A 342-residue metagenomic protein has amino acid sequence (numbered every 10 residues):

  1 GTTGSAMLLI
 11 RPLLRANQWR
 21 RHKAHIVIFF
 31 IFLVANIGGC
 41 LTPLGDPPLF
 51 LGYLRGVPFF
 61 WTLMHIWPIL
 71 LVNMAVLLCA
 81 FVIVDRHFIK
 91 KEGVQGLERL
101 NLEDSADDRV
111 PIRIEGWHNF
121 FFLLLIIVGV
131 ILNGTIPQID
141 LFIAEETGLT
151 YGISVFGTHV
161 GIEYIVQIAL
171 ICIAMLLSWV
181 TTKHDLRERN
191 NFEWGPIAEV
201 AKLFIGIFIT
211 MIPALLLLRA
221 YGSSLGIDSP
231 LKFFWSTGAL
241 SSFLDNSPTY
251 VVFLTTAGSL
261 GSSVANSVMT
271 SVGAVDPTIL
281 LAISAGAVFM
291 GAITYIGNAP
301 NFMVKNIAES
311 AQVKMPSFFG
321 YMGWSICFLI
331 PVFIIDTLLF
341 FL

Functional and structural regions predicted by a protein language model:
T2-I10, I31, A35-P43, G157-I171 (+1 more regions): Contiguous N-terminal and early-domain "leader" segments and peripheral loops that mark the onset or edge of a domain
T2-M7, C40-L44, L70-V82, R86 (+8 more regions): Transmembrane alpha-helical segments of multi-pass membrane transport proteins and ion-pumping complexes
M7-H22, I26-I28, V34, L51-W67 (+3 more regions): Membrane-interfacial helix-loop connectors
R20-F88, E92-F120, M303-V332: Membrane-core helix-loop-helix motifs of multi-pass transport proteins
A35, G195-A198, K202, S284-A287: Alpha-helical transmembrane segments of integral membrane proteins, emphasizing hydrophobic/aromatic residues
L41-T42, E103, L176, R189 (+2 more regions): Generic signal for short, ordered secondary-structure residues within or immediately flanking folded domains
V57-L63, P137-A169, N190-I197, S223-S236 (+2 more regions): Membrane-interface segments at transmembrane helix junctions and kinks in multi-pass inner-membrane proteins
P68-V72, C79-L217, G323-L329, T337-L342: Hydrophobic transmembrane alpha-helices of multi-pass small-molecule transporters
